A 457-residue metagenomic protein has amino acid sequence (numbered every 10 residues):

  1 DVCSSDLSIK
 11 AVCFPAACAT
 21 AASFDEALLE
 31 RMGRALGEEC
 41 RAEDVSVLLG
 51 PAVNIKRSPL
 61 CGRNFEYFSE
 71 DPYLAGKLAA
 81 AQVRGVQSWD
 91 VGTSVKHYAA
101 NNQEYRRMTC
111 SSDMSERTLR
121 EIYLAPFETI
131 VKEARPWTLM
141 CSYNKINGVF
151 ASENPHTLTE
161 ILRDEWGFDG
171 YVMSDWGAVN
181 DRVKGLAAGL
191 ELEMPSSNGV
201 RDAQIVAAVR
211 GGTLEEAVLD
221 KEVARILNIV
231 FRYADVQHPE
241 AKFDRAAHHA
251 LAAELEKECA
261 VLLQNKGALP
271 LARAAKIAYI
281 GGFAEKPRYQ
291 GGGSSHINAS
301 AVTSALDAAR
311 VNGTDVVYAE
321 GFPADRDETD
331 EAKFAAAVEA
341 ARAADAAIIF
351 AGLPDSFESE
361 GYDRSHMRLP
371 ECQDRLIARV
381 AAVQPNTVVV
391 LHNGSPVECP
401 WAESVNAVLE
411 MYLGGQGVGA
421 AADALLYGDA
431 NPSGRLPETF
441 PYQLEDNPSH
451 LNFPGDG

Functional and structural regions predicted by a protein language model:
D1-G457: Glycoside hydrolase catalytic-domain context in secreted enzymes
